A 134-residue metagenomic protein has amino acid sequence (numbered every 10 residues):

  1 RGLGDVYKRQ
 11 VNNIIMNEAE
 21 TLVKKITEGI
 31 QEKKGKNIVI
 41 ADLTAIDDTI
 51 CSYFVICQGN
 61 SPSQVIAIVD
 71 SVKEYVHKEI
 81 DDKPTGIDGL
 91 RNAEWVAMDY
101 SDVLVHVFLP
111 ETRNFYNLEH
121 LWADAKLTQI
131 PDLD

Functional and structural regions predicted by a protein language model:
R1-Y7: Short, small-residue-biased leader/transition segments that mark boundaries at the very start of proteins
G4, S52, D102: Conserved acidic residues
V11-I50, G59-V96, P110-E111, L121-D134: Polybasic/polar functional segments that serve as interface/processing modules
M98-Y100: Active-site beta-strand termini and strand-to-loop segments that position acidic
N114-N117: Switch/connector loops and helix/strand junctions flanking conserved nucleotide-binding motifs in nucleotide-processing
